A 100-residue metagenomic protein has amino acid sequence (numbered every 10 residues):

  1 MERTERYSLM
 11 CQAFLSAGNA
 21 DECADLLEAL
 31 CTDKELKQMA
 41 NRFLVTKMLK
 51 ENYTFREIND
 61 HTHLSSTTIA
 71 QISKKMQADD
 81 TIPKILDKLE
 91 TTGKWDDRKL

Functional and structural regions predicted by a protein language model:
M1-L15: General nucleic-acid-binding
F14-G18, A24, D97-K99: Active-site anion-handling motifs in enzyme catalytic cores
A17-D21, D33, N52, M76-D79: Residues at alpha-helix boundaries and the short loops/turns that link adjacent helices
E22-R42: Short, Lys/Arg-enriched anionic-surface-contact patches
M39-Y53: Short, amphipathic alpha-helical "recognition" segments used to contact nucleic acids or chromatin
K50-E57, L89-L100: Long, compositionally biased
E57-T62, I69: Short alpha-helical "recognition helix" segments of helix-turn-helix
S66-D97: C-terminal structural segments of small proteins and small subunits
